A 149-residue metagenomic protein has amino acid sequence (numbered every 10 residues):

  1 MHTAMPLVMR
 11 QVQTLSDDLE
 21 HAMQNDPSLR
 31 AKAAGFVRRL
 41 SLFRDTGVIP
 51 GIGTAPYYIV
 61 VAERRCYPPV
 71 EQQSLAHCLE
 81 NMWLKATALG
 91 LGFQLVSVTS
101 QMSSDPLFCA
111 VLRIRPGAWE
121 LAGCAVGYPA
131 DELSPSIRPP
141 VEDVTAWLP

Functional and structural regions predicted by a protein language model:
M1-L75: Glycine/small-residue-rich phosphate/adenosyl-binding loop
V8, S74-L75, C109-A110, I137-P140: Short, glycine/charged-enriched secondary-structure capping and boundary segments
F36-S41, S104-F108, V141-V144: A general structural signal for short secondary-structure boundary/capping elements
G47-P50, A110-I114: A generic local secondary-structure boundary/capping motif
I52-P56, A88, W119: Short gly/pro-enriched beta-turn/loop segments at secondary-structure junctions
Y57-V111, C124: Small-aliphatic-rich amphipathic alpha-helix that forms the alpha element of a beta-alpha
I114-P149: C-terminal helix-cap and adjacent tail motif
